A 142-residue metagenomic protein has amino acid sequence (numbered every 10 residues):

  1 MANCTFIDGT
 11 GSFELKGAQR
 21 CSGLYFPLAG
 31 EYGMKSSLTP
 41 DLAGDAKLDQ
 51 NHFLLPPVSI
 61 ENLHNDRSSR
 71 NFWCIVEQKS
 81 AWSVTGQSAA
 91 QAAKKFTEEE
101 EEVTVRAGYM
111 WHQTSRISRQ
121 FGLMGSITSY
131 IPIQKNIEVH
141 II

Functional and structural regions predicted by a protein language model:
M1-I141: Anionic coordination/interaction segments
